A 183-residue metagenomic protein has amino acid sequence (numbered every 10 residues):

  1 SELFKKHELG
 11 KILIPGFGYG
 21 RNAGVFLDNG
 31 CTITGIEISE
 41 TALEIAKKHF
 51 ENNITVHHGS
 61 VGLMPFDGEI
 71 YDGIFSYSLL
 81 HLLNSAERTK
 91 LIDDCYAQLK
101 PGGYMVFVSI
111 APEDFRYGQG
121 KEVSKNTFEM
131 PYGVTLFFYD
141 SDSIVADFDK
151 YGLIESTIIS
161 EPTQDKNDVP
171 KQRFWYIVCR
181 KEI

Functional and structural regions predicted by a protein language model:
S1-I14, G18-F66, K90, Y104-I183: Class I (Rossmann-like) S-adenosyl-L-methionine-dependent methyltransferase catalytic domain, capturing the SAM-binding
I33-I38, I74, C95-Q98: Hydrophobic aliphatic residue packing
M64-I74: A short acidic, Gly/Pro-enriched loop at the edge of an enzyme's catalytic core that lines a small-molecule cofactor
S76-L79: A short beta-strand submotif of the Rossmann-like class I SAM-dependent methyltransferase core that lines
H81-L83: A short His-aromatic
T89-P101: A short glycine-rich, Lys/Arg-flanked "PGG" loop and its adjoining helix->strand segment in the class I
